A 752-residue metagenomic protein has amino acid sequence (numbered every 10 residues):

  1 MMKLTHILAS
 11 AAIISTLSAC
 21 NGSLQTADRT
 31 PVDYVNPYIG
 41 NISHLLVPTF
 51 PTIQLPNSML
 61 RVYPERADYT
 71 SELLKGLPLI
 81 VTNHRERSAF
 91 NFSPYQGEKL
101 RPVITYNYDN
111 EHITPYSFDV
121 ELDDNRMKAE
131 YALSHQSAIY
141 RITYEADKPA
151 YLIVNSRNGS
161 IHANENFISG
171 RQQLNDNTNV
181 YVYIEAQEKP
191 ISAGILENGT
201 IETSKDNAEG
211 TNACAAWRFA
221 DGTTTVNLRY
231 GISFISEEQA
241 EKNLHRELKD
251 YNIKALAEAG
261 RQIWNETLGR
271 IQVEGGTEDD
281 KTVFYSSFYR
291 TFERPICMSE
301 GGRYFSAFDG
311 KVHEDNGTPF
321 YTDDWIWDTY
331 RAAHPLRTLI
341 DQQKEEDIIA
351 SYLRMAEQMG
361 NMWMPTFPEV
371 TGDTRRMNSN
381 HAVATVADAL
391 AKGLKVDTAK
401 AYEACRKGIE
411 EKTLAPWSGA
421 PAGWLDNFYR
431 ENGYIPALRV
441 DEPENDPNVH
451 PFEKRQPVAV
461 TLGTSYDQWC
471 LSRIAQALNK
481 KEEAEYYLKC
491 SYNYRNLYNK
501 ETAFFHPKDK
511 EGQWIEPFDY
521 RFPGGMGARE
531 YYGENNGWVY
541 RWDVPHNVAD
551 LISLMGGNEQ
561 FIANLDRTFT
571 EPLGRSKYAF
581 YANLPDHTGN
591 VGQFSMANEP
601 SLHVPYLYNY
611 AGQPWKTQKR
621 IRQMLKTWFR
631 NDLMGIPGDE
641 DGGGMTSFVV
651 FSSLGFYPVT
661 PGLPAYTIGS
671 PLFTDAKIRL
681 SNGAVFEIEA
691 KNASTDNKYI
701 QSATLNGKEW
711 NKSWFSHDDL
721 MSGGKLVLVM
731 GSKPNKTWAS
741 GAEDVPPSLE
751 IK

Functional and structural regions predicted by a protein language model:
M1-H6: Positively charged n-region of N-terminal signal peptides that target proteins for export
I7-S15: Sec-dependent N-terminal signal peptides
S18-A19: C-terminal motif of bacterial Sec signal peptides marking the signal peptidase cleavage site
L24-H334, T338-A384, D388-L462, C470-N496 (+8 more regions): Accessory carbohydrate-recognition regions in carbohydrate-active enzymes
D467: ATP-dependent phospho-/nucleotidyl transfer catalytic cores
P671-F673, T695-I700: Short coil-to-beta strand junction motifs in C2/discoidin
